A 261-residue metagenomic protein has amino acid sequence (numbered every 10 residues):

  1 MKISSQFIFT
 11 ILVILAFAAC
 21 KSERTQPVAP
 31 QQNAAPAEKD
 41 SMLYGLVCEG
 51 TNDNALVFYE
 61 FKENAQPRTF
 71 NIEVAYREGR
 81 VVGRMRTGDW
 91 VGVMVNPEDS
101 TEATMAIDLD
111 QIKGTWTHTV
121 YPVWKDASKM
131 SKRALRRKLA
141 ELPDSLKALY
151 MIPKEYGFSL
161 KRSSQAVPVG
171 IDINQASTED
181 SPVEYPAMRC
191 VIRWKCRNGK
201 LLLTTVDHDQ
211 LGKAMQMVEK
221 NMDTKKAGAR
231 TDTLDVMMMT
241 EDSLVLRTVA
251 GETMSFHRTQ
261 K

Functional and structural regions predicted by a protein language model:
M1-I8: Bacterial N-terminal signal peptides that target proteins for export
A16-A19: C-terminal motif of bacterial Sec signal peptides marking the signal peptidase cleavage site
E23-Y44: Short boundary/loop segments of OB/S1/cold-shock single-stranded nucleic-acid-binding domains
E38-R77, P122-D126, S145-D242, R247-E252: Contiguous, well-ordered beta-strand patches that form the walls/edges of small beta-barrel/beta-sandwich domains
G50-T51, M94-T101: Short, charged beta-turn/beta-strand-edge "cap" motif at the junction between a beta-strand and an adjacent loop
R77-G92: Short nucleic-acid-contacting surface segments enriched for D/E, G, S/T with interspersed K/R
V82-M85, E102-T117: N-terminal helix-cap/turn-to-beta initiation motif at the start of protein domains
D110-Y150, I192: Tryptophan-anchored aromatic micro-motifs
